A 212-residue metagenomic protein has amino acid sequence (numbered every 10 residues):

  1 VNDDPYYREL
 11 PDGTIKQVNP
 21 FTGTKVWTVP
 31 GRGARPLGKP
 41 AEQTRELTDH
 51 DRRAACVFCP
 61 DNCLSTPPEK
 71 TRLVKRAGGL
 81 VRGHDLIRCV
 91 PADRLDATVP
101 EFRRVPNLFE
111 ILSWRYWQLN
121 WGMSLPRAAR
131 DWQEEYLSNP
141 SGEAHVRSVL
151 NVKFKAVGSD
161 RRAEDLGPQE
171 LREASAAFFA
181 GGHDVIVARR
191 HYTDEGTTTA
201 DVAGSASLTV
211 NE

Functional and structural regions predicted by a protein language model:
V1-E212: HIT superfamily nucleotide-processing domains
